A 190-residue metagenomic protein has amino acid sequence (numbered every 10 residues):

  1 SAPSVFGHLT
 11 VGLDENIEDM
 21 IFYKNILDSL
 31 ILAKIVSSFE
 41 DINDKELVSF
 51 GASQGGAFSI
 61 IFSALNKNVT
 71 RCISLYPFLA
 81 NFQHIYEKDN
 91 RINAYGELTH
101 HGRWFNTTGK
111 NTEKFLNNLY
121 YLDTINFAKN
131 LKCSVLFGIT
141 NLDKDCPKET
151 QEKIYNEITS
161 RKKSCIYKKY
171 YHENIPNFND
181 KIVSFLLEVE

Functional and structural regions predicted by a protein language model:
S1-L27: Cap/lid segment of the alpha/beta-hydrolase catalytic domain
D41-S53: Alpha/beta-hydrolase fold nucleophile elbow
F50-A52, L75-Y76, Y167-K168: Alpha/beta-hydrolase-fold catalytic nucleophile elbow
G51-I61: Glycine-rich nucleophile elbow surrounding the catalytic serine of serine-hydrolase chemistry
I61-T108: Hydrolase active-site cap/lid region
N111-F127: Active-site nucleophile elbow and catalytic-triad environment of alpha/beta-hydrolase enzymes
L131, F137-I139: Short beta-strand/loop motif that positions the catalytic acidic residue of the alpha/beta-hydrolase fold
D145-K148, E152-E190: C-terminal catalytic histidine-bearing segment of alpha/beta-hydrolase fold enzymes
